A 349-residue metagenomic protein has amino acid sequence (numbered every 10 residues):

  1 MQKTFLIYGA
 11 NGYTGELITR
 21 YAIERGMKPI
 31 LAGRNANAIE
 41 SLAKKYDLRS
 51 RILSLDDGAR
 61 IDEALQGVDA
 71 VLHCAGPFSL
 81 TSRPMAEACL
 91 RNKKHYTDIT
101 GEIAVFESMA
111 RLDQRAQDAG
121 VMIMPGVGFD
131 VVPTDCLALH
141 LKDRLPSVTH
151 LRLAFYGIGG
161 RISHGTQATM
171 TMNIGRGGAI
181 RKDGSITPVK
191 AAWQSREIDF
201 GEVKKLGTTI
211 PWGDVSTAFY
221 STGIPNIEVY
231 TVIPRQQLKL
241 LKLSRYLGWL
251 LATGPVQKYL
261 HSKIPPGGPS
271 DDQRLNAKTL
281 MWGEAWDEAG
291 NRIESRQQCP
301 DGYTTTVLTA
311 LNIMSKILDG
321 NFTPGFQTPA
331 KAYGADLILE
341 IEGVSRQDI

Functional and structural regions predicted by a protein language model:
F5-R25: N-terminal Rossmann NAD(P)H-binding glycine-rich loop of SDR-like oxidoreductase domains
Y8, D143-D287, N291-E294, T304 (+1 more regions): Active-site-lining helix/loop region of Rossmann-like oxidoreductase modules
I30-L31, T97: Conserved beta-strand positions in the Rossmann-like core of class I SAM-dependent methyltransferases
A32-A36, S54-L55: N-terminal Rossmann-fold cofactor-binding loop
E40-L48: Short, conserved SAM-binding/catalytic segment of Class I S-adenosyl-L-methionine-dependent methyltransferases
I52-T81: Conserved Rossmann-fold cofactor-binding substructure of NAD(P)-dependent oxidoreductases
F78-G177, T217: Glycine-/Pro-rich loop/turn segments that contact NAD(P) or position catalytic residues in Rossmann-like domains
S270-I349: C-terminal helical cap and adjacent loop that interface with cofactors, partners, or active-site loops
